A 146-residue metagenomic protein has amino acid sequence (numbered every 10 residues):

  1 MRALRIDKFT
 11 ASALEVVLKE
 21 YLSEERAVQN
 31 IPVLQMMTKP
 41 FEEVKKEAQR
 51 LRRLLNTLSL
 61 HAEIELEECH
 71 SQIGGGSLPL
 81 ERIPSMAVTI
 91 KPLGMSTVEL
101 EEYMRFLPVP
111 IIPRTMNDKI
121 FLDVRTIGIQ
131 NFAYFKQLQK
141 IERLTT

Functional and structural regions predicted by a protein language model:
M1-L51: Active-site C-terminal subdomain of aminotransferase-like
E15, E20, E24-E25, E42-E43 (+5 more regions): Glutamate identity and glutamate-enriched acidic tracts
S23, P92-T146: PLP-dependent enzyme catalytic core of the Aspartate aminotransferase-like
Q29, Q35, Q49, Q72 (+2 more regions): Residue-identity detector for glutamine
P40-E43, S77-E81, T126-F132: Short glycine/threonine-rich loop-to-helix capping motif typified by GTGT followed within a few residues by an Asp-Pro
R52-N117: Catalytic-core signal marking the mid-to-C-terminal active-site face
